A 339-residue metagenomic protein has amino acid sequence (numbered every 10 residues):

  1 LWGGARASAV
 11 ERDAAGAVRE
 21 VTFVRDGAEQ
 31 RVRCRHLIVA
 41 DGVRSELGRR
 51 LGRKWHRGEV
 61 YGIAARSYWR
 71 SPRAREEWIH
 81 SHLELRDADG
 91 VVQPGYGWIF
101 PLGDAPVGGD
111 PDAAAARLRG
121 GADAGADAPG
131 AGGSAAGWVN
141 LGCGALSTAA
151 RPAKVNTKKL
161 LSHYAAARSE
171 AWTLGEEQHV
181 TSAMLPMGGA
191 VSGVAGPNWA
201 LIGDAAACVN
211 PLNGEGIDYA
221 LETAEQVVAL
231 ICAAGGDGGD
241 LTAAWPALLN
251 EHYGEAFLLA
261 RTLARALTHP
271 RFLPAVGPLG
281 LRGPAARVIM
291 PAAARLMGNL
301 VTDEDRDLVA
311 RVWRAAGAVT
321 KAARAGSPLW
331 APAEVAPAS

Functional and structural regions predicted by a protein language model:
L1-W172: Predominantly flavin-linked oxidoreductase catalytic cores and closely associated redox partners
R6, L51, T223-L230, L263: Short alpha-helical scaffold segments that flank and stabilize functional sites
A28, A65, I79, T181-A183 (+6 more regions): Glycine-rich, flexible loop/turn motifs
G48, K54, I217, T223 (+1 more regions): Residues in and immediately flanking transmembrane alpha helices
R49-R50, L212, D218, G277: Short, function-defining helix-loop hinge/capping sites that tune catalysis or transport
V60, Y219-E222, R271: Generic recognition of short, well-ordered alpha-helical interface segments
P106-G133, S147-L230, G236-T242: FAD/FMN-dependent oxidoreductases across multiple families
A229-S339: C-terminal helical "tail/cap" subdomain of flavin- and related membrane-associated enzymes
